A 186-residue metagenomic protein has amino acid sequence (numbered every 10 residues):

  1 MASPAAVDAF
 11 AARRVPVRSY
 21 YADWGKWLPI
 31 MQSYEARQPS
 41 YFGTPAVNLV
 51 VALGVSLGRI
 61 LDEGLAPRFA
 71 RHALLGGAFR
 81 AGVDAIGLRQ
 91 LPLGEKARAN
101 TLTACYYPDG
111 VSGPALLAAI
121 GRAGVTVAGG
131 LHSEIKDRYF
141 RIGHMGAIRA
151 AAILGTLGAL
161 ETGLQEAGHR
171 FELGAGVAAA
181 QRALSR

Functional and structural regions predicted by a protein language model:
M1-A85, R186: Active-site C-terminal subdomain of aminotransferase-like
A2, C105-D109, H144: Short beta-strand-to-loop capping motifs
L49-A52, S56, R68-R71, L75-F79 (+7 more regions): General structural feature for long, well-ordered alpha-helical segments within catalytic domains of soluble enzymes
I60, L102-A104, F140-G146: Short glycine-rich or small-residue beta-strand-to-loop segments that form or flank ligand, phosphate, metal/Fe-S
G64-R71, G87-G94, G130-H132, A167-A178: Flexible, glycine/charged-enriched surface loops at secondary-structure junctions
R89-R122: Conserved PLP-binding catalytic core of the aspartate aminotransferase-like
I120-A128, E161-A167: A common structural junction motif
E134, Y139-R186: PLP-dependent enzyme catalytic core of the Aspartate aminotransferase-like
